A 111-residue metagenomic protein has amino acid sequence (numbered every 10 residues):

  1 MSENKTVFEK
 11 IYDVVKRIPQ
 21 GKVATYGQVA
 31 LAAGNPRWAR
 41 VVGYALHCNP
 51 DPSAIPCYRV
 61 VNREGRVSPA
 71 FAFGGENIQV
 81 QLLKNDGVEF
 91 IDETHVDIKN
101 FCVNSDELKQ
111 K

Functional and structural regions predicted by a protein language model:
M1-K111: Nucleic acid-binding interface residues in structured DNA/RNA-binding domains, emphasizing the DNA-engaging scaffolds
